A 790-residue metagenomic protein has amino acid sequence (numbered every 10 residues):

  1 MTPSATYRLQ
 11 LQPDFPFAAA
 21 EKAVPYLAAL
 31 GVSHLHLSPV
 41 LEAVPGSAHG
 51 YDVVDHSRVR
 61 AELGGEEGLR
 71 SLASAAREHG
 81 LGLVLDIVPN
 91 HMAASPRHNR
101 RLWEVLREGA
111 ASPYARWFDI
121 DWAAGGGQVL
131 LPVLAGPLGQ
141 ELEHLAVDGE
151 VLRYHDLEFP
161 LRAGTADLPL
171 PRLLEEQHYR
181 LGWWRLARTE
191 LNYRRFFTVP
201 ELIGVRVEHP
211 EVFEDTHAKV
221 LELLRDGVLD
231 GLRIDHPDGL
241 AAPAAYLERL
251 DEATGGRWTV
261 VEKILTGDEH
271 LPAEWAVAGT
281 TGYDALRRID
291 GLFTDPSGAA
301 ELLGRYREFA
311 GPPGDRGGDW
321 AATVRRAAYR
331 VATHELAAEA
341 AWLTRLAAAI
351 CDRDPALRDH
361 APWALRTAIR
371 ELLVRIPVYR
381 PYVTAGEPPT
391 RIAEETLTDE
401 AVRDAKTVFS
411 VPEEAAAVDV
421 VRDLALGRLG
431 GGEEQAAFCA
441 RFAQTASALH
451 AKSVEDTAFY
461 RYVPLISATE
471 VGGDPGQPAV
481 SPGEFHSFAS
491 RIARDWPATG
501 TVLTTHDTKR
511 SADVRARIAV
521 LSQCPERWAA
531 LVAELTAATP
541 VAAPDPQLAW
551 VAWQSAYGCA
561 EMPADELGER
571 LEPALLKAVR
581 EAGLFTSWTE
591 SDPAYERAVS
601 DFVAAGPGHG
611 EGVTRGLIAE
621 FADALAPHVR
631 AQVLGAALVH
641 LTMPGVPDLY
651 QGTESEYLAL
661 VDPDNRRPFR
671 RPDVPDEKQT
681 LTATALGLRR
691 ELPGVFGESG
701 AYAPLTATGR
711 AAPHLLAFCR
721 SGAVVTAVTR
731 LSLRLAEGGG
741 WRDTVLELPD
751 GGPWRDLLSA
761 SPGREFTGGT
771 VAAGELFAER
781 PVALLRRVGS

Functional and structural regions predicted by a protein language model:
M1-P45, V53, S57-E62, R70 (+8 more regions): Carbohydrate-interacting/catalytic domains
P45-H49, A94-S95: Short glycine-biased active-site loop of nucleotidyltransferases that positions the nucleotide triphosphate and helps
L72-I120: Hydrophobic or amphipathic alpha-helical targeting/insertion segments
N90, I234-L240, Y557: Conserved short loop/turn motifs at secondary-structure junctions
D119-L186: DnaQ-like (DEDDh/DEDDy) 3′-5′ exonuclease domain used for proofreading and 3′-end trimming on nucleic acids
